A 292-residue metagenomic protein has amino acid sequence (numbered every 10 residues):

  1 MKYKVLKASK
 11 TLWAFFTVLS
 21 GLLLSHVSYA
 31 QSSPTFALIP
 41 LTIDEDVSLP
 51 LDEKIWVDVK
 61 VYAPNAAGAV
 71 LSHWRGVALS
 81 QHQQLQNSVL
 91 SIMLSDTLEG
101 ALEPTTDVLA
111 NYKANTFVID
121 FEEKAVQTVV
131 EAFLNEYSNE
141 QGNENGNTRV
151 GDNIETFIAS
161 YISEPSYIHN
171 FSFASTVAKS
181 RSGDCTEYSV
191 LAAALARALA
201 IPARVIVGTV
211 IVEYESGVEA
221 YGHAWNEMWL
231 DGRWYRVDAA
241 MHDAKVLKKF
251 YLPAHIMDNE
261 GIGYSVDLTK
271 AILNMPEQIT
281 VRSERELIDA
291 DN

Functional and structural regions predicted by a protein language model:
K2-F16: Bacterial N-terminal signal peptides that target proteins for export
A30-A101: Intrinsically disordered, low-complexity N-terminal segments that are enriched in acidic
V108-G183, L191, D258, L268-N292: Secondary-structure boundary elements
V150, I154-T156, S182-T209, N226: Cysteine-centered nucleophilic/redox motifs
E164-S172, V205-E215: Catalytic cysteine-centered active-site loop
I211-N292: Active-site rim recognition segments
